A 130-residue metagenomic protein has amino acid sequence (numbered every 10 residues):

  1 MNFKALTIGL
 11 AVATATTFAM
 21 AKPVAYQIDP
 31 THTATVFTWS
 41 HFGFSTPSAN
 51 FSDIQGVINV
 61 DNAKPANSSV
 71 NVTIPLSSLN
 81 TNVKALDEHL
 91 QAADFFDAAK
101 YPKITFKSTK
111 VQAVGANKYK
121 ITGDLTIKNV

Functional and structural regions predicted by a protein language model:
M1-A21: Gram-negative bacterial Sec-dependent N-terminal signal peptides
F18-V130: Low-complexity, acidic/polar, glycine-enriched regions of mature
